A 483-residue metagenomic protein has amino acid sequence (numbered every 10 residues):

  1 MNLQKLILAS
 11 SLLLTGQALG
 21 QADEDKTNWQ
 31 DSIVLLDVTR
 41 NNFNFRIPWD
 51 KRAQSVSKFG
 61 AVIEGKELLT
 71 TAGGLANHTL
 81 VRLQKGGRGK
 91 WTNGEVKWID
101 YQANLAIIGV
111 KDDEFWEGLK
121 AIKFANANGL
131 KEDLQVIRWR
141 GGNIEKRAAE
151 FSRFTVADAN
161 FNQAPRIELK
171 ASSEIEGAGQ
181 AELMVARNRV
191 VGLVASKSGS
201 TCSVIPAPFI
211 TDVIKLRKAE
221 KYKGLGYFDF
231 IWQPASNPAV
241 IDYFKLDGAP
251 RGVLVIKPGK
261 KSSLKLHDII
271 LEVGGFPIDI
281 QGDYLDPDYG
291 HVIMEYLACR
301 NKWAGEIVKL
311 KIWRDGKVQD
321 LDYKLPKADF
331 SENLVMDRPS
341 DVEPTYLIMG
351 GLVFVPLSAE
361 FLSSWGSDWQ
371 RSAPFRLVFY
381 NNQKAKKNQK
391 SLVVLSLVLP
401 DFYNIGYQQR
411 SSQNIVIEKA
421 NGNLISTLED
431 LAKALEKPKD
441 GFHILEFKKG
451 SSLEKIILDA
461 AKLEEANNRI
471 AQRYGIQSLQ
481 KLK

Functional and structural regions predicted by a protein language model:
Q21-G74, T79-L80, N104, E132-Q135 (+2 more regions): N-terminal activation segment of mature serine protease catalytic domains
S32-D37, K111-K120, E145-G199, V204 (+2 more regions): Active-site region of chymotrypsin-like
N42, E64-K146, A178, Q319-D320 (+1 more regions): Conserved active-site neighborhood of the chymotrypsin/trypsin-like protease fold
F45-K51, I99-A103, S152-E168, R217-K223 (+3 more regions): Gly/Ser-enriched beta-turn/beta-hairpin loop segments
R52, S173-L183, Q233-D279, D368-S426: PDZ/PDZ-like domain segments forming the peptide/carboxylate-binding groove, activating on the N-terminal beta-strands
G74-N77, P208-T211, E272-K311, K419-K448: PDZ domains, with a preference for the canonical peptide-binding region formed by the helix
W116-N126, K309-N382, L453-K483: C-terminal, low-ordered peptide segments at domain boundaries
A186-G226, E446, G450-K483: C-terminal subregion of chymotrypsin/trypsin-like serine protease catalytic domains
